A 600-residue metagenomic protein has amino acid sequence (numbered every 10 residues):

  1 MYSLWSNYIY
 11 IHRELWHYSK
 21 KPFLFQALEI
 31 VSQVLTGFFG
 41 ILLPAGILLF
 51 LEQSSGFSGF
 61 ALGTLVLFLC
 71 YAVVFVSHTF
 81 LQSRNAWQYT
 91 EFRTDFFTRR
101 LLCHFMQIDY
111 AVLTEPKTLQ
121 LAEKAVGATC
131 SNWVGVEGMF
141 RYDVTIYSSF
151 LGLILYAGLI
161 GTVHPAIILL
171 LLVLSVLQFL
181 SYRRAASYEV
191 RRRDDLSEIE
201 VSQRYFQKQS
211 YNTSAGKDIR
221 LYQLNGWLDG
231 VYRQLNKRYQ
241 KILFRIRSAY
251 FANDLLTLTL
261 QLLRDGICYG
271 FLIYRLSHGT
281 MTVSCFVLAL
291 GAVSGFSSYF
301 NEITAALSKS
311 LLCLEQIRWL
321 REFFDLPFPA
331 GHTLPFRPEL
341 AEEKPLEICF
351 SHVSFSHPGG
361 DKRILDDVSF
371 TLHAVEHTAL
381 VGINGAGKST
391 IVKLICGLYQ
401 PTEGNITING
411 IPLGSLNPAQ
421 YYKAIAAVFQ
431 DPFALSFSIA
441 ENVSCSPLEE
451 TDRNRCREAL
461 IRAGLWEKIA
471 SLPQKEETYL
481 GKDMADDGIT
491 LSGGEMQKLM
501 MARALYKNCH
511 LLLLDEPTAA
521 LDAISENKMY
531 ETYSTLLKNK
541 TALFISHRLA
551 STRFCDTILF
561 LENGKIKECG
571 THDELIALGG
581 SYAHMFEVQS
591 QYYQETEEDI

Functional and structural regions predicted by a protein language model:
M1-G37, L62, Q82-N85, T118-I154 (+7 more regions): Membrane-integrated ABC transporters
M1-R13, T90-E137, I199-I242, L314-P327 (+1 more regions): Extended non-transmembrane interhelical loops and adjacent amphipathic helices of multipass membrane proteins
H17-K20, V126-M139, R191-E198, K208-Y211 (+6 more regions): An intracellular "coupling" helix at the cytosolic face of ABC transporter transmembrane type-1 domains
F23-F80, F150, Y156-E189, L263 (+7 more regions): Transmembrane helix-loop-helix hairpins at lipid-water interfaces of multipass membrane proteins, especially the type-1
L224, C268, A289-L326: Cytosolic ends of transmembrane helices, especially the final helix of ABC transmembrane type-1 domains
C396: Helix-to-loop junction immediately C-terminal to a conserved catalytic motif
W466-M496, N508, Y592-I600: ABC-fold ATPase nucleotide-binding domain signature/coupling loops
K475, E531, H547-R548, R553-I600: C-terminal portion of ABC ATPase nucleotide-binding domains
